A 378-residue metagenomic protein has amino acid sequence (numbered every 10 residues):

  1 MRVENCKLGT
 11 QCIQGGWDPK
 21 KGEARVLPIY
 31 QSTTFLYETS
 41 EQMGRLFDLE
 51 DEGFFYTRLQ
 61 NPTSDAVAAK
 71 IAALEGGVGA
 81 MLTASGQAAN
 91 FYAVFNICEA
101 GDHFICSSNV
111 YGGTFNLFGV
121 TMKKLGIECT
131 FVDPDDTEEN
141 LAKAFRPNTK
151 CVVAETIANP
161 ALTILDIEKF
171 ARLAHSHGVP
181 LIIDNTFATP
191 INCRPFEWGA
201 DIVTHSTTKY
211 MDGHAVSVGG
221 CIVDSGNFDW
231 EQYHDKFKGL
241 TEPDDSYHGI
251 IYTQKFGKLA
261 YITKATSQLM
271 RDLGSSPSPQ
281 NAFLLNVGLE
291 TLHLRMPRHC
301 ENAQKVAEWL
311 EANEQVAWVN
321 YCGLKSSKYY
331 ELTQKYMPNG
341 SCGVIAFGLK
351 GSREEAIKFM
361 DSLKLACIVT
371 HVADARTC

Functional and structural regions predicted by a protein language model:
M1-N61, A69: N-terminal "arm"/small-domain region of PLP-dependent enzymes with the aminotransferase-like
R2, G9-D18, A80-A312, N320: Conserved PLP-enzyme active-site core in the AAT-like
G9, R25-I29, E52, G79 (+3 more regions): A generic secondary-structure signal marking the coil-to-beta-strand transition
W17, Q31-Y37, G226-N227, L289-T291 (+4 more regions): Glycine-rich beta-alpha junction loops
T39-F91, G113-T121: Conserved N-terminal alpha-helix of the aminotransferase class I/II PLP-enzyme fold
A73-G76, V110, D361-I368: Short, intrinsically disordered, mixed-charge
L74-E75, A215, N339-C342: Short glycine-enriched loop/turn motifs at secondary-structure junctions
M296, E311, Q315-C378: Conserved C-terminal alpha-helix-loop-beta "cap" of PLP-dependent enzymes that closes/shapes the active-site mouth
